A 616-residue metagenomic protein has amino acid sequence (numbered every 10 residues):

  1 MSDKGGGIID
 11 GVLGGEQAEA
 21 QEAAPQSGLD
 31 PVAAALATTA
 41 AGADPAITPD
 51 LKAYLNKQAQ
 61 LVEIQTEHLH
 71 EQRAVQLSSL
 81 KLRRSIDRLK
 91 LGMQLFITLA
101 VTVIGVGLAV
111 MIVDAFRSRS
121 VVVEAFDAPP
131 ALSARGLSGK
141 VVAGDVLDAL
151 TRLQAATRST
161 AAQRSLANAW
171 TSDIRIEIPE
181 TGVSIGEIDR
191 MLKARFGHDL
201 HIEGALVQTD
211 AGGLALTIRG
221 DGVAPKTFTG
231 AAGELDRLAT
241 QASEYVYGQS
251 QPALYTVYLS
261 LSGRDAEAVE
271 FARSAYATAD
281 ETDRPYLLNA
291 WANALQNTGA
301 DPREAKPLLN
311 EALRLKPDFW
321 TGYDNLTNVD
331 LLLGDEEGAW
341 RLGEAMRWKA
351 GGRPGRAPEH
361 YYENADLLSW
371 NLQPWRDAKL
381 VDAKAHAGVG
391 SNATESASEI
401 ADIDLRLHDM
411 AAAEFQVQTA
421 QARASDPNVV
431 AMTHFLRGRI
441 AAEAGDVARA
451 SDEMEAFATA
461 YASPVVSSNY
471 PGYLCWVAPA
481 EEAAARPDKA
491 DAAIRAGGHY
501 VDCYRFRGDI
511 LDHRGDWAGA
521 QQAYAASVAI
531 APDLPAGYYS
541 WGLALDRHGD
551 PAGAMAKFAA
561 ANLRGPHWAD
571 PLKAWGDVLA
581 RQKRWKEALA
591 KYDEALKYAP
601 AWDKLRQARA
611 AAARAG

Functional and structural regions predicted by a protein language model:
D3-G6, V12-V110, A211, I218-P307 (+1 more regions): C-terminal/domain-edge helix-coil "capping" segments
S118-A211, V223: Short beta-strand->alpha-helix linker/helix-N-cap micro-motif that forms a surface specificity/interaction loop
Q249-S250, T282-P285, W320-T321, R353-E359 (+8 more regions): Helix-start (N-cap) detector for alpha-helical repeat units in TPR-like alpha-solenoids, especially tetratricopeptide
V257, N293, N328, D366-L367 (+7 more regions): Residue-level recognition of tetratricopeptide repeat
L261, N297, L332, L368-N371 (+7 more regions): Register position in tetratricopeptide repeats
A268, A305, A339, R376-A378 (+6 more regions): Single-residue signature of alpha-solenoid repeat helices
A272, L309, G343, K379-A383 (+8 more regions): Hydrophobic/aromatic packing residues within the alpha-helices of TPR/SEL1-like helical repeat arrays
A290, N325, N364, E399 (+6 more regions): Canonical tetratricopeptide repeat
